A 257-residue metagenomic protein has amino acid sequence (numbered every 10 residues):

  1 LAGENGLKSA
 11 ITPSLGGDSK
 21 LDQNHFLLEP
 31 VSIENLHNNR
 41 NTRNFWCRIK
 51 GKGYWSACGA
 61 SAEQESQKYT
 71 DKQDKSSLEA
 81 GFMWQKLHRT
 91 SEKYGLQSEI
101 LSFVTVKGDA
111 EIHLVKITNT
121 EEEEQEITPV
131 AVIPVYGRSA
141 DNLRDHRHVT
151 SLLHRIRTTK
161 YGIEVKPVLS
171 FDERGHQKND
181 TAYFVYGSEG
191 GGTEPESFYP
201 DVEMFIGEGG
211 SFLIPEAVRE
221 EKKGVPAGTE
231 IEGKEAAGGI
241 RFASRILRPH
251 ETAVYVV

Functional and structural regions predicted by a protein language model:
L1-V257: Anionic coordination/interaction segments
